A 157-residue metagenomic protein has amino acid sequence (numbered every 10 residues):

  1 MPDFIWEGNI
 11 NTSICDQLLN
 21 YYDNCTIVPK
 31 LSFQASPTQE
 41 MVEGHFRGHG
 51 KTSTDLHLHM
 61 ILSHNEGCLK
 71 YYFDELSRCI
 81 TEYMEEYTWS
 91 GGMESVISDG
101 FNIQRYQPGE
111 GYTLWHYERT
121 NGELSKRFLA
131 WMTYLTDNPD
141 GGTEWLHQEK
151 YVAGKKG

Functional and structural regions predicted by a protein language model:
M1-K156: Fe(II)/2-oxoglutarate oxygenase catalytic core
